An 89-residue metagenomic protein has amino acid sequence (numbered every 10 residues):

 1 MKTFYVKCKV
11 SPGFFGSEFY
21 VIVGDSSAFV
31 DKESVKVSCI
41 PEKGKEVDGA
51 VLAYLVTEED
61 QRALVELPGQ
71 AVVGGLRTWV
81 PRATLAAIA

Functional and structural regions predicted by a protein language model:
M1-A83: Basic/aromatic-rich interaction segments and small domains that mediate binding to polyanionic partners
A83-A89: Short, charged, intrinsically disordered terminal tails
